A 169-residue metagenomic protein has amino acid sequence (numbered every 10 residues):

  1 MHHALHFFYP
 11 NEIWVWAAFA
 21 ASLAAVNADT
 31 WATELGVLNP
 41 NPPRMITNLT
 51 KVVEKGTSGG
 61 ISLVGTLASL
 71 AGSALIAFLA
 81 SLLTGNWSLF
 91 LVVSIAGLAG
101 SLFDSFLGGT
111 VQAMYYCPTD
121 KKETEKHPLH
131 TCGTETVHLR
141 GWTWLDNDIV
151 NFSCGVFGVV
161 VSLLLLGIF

Functional and structural regions predicted by a protein language model:
M1-F169: Hydrophobic alpha-helical transmembrane segments
